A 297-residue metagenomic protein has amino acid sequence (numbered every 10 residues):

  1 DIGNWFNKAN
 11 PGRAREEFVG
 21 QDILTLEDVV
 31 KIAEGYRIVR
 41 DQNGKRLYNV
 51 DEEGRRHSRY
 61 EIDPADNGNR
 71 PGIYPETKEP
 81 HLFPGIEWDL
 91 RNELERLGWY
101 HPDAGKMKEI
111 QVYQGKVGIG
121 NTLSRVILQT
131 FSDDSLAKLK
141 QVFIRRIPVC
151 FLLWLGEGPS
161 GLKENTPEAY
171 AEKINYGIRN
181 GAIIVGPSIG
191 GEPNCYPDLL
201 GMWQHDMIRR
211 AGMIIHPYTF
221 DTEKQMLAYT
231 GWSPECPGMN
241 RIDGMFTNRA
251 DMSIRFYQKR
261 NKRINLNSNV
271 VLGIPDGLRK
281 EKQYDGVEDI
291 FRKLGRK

Functional and structural regions predicted by a protein language model:
D1-D134, Q141-R146, F151-E157, N180-G181 (+2 more regions): Metal-dependent phosphodiesterase/phospholipase catalytic core, i.e., the His/Asp/Glu-rich active-site region
K138, V142-K297: C-terminal active-site rim and adjoining tail of enzyme catalytic domains
